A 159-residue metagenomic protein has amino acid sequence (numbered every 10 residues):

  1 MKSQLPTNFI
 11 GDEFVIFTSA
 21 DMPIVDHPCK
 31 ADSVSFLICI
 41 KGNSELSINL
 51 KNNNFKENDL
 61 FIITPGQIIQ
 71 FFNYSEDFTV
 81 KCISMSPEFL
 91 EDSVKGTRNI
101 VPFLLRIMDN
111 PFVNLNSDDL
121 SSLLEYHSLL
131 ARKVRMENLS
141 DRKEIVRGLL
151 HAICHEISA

Functional and structural regions predicted by a protein language model:
M1-E57: Generic protein-terminus/edge-of-domain signal
K2-G11, F72-M136, H155: A hydrophobic/aromatic-rich effector-binding and dimerization subdomain of bacterial HTH-type transcriptional regulators
C39-K41, T64, Y74: A short, compositionally biased micro-patch
E45-S47, I69-Y74: Short beta-strand His + acidic residue motifs that chelate non-heme Fe in jelly-roll/DSBH and cupin folds
F61, P65-F71, L90: Histidine-centered metal-chelating micro-motifs
L115, M136-V146, I157-A159: Short, Lys/Arg-enriched, Trp-marked, Pro/Gly-tolerant hinge/linker segments that flank
